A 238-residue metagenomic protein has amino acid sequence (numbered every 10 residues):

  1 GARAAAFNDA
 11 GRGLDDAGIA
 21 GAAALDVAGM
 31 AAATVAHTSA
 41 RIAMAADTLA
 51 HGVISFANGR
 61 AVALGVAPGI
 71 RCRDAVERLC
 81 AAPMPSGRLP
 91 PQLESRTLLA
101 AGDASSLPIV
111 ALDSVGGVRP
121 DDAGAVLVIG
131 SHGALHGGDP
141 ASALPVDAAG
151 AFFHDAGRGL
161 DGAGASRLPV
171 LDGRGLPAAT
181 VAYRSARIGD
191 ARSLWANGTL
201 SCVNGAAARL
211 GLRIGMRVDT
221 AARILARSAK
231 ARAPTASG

Functional and structural regions predicted by a protein language model:
G1-A236: Residues that scaffold, gate, or flank divalent-cation-dependent active/transport sites
